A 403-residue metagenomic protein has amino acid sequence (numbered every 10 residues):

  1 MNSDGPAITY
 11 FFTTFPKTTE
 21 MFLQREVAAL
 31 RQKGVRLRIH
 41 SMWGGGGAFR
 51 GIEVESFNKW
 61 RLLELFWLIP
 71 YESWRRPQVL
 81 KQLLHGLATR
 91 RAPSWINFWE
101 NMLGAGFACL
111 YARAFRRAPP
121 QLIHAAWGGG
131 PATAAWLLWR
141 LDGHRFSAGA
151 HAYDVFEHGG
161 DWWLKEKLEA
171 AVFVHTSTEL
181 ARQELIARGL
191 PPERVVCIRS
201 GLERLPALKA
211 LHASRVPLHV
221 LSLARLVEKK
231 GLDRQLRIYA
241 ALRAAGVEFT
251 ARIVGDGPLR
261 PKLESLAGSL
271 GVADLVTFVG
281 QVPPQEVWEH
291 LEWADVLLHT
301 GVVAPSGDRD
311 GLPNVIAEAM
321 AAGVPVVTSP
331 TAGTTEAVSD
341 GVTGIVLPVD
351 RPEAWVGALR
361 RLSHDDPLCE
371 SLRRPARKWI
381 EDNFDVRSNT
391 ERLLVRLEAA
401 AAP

Functional and structural regions predicted by a protein language model:
M1-L63, R116, H144, E169 (+1 more regions): N-terminal subdomain of nucleotide-sugar transferases
L180, G201: Carbohydrate-associated surface elements
P206-A207, L211-A240, R252: Conserved donor-binding/catalytic core segment of Leloir-type glycosyltransferases
K262-Q285: Nucleotide-activated donor-binding/catalytic signature segment of Leloir-type glycosyltransferases, i.e., the conserved
L275, A354, R361, L368-V395: A short, well-ordered alpha-helix in the C-terminal region of glycosyltransferases
E292-G307, V324: Acidic donor-binding loop of glycosyltransferase active sites
I316, A321, P325-T328, V338: Short hydrophobic beta-strand element within catalytic cores of glycosyltransferases and related nucleotide-activated
S339-G341, I345-P352, R361-P367: Conserved acidic donor-binding segment of nucleotide-sugar-dependent glycosyltransferases
